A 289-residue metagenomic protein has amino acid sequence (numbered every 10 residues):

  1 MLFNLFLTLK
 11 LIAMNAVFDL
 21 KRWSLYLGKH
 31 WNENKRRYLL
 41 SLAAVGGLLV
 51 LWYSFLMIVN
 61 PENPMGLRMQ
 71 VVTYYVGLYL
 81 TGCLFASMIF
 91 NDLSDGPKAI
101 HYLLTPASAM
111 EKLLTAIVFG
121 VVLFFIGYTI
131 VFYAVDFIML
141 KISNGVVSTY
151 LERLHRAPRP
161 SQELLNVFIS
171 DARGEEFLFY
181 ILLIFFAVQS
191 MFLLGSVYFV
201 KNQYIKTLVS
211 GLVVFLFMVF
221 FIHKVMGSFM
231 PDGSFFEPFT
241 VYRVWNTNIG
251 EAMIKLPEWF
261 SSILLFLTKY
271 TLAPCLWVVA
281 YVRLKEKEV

Functional and structural regions predicted by a protein language model:
L2-A99, A109-V289: Hydrophobic alpha-helical transmembrane segments of membrane proteins
L104-S108: Short helix-to-coil transition segments within interhelical loops that connect adjacent transmembrane helices
